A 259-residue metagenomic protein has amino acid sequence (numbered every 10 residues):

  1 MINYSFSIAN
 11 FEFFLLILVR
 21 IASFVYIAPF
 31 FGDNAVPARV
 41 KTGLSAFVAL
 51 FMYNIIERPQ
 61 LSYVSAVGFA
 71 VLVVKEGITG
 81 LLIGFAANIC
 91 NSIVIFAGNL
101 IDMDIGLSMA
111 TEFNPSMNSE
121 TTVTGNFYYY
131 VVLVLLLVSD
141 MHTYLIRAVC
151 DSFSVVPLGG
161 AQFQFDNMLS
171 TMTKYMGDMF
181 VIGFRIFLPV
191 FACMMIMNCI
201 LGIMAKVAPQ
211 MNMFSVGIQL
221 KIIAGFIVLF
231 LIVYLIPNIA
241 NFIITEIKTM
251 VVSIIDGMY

Functional and structural regions predicted by a protein language model:
M1-Y259: Hydrophobic alpha-helical segments and their helix-loop boundaries in membrane and membrane-proximal proteins
